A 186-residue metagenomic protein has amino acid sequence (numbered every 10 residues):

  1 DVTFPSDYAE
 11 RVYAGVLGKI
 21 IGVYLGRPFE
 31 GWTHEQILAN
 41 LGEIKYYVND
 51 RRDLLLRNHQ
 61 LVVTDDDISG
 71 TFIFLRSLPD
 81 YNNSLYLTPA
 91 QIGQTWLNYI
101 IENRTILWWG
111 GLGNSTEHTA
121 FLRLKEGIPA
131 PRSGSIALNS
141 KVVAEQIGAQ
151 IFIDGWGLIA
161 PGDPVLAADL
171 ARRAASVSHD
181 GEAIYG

Functional and structural regions predicted by a protein language model:
D1-G186: Structured, active/binding-site neighborhoods that engage oxygen-rich ligands
